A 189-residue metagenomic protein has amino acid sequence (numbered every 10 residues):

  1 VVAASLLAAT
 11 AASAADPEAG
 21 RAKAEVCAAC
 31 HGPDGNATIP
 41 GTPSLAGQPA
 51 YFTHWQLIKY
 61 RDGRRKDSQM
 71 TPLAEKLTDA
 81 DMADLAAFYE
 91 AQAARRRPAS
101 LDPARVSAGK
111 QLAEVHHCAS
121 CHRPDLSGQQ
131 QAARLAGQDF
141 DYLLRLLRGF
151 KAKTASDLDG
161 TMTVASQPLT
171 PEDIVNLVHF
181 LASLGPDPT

Functional and structural regions predicted by a protein language model:
V1-L6: Sec-dependent N-terminal signal peptides
A9-A12: N-terminal signal peptide c-region/cleavage motif recognized by signal peptidases
A15-D34, R97, L101-P124, D139: Sequence/structural segment immediately N-terminal to covalent heme-attachment motifs in c-type and related
P17, R21, G35-K66, T71-K76 (+5 more regions): Gly/Gly-Pro-rich "capping" loops immediately C-terminal to redox-active cysteine motifs in periplasmic/lumenal
H31, R61, H122, K151 (+1 more regions): Protein kinase-like catalytic domain
E75-R97, D141, Q167-T189: C-terminal capping alpha-helices of c-type cytochrome domains
